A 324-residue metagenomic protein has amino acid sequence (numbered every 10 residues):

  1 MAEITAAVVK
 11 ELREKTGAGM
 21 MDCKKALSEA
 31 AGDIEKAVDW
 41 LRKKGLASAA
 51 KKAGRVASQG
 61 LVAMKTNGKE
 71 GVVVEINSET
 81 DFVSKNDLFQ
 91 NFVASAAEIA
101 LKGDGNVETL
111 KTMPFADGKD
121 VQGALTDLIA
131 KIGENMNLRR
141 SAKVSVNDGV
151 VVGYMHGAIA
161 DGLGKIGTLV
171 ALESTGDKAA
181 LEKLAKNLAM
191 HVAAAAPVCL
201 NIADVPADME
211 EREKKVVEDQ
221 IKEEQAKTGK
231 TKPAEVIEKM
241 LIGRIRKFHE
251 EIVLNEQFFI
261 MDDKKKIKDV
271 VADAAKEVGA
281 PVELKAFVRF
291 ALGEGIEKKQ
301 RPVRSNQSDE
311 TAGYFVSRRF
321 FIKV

Functional and structural regions predicted by a protein language model:
A2-F315, F320-F321: N-terminal assembly/interaction segments in proteins that build large macromolecular machines
